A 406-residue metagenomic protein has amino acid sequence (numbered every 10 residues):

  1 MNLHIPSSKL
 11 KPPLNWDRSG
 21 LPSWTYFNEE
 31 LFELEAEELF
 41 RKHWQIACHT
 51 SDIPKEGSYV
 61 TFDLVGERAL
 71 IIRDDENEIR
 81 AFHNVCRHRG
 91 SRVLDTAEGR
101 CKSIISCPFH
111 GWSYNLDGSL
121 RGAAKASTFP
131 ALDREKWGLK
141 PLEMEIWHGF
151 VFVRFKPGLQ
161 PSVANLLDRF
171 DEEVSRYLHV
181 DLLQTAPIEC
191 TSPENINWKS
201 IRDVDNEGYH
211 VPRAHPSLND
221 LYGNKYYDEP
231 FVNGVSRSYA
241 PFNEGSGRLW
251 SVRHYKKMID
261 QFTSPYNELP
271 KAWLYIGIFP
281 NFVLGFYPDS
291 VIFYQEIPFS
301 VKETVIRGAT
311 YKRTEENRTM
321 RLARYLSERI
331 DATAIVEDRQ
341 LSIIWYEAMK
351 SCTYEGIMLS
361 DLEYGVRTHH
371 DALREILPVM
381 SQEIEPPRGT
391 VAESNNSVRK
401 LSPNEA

Functional and structural regions predicted by a protein language model:
S7-S23, D181: Short, contiguous pre-domain boundary segments
L21, T25-L64: Non-catalytic accessory segments flanking enzyme active sites
F40-W44, S91, H210: Generic structural signal for secondary-structure transition and capping sites
K42-D52, A123-S127, I276-P280: Short Pro/Gly-enriched beta-strand edge/turn motifs at strand-loop
A47, V93, L120, L218 (+1 more regions): Short clusters of hydrophobic/aromatic residues that line enzyme substrate/ligand-binding pockets
D52-P157, P161-E172: Rieske [2Fe-2S] iron-sulfur-binding domain
R73, E78, N84, E145-I146 (+1 more regions): C-terminal catalytic domain of Rieske-type non-heme iron oxygenases
